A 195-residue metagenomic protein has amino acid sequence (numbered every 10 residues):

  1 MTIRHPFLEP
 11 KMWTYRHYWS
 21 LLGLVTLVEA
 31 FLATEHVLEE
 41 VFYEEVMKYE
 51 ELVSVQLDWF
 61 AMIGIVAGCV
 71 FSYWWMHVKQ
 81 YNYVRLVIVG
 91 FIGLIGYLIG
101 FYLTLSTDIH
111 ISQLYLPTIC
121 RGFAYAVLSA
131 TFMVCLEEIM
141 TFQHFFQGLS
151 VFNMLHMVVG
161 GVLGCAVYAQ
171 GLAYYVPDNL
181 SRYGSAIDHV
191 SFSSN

Functional and structural regions predicted by a protein language model:
M1-S54, H77: Membrane-helix boundary/linker segments in multi-pass transporters
D58-H189: C-terminal module of multi-pass small-molecule transporters
S194-N195: Transmembrane-helix exit segments and adjacent C-terminal regions of multi-pass membrane proteins
